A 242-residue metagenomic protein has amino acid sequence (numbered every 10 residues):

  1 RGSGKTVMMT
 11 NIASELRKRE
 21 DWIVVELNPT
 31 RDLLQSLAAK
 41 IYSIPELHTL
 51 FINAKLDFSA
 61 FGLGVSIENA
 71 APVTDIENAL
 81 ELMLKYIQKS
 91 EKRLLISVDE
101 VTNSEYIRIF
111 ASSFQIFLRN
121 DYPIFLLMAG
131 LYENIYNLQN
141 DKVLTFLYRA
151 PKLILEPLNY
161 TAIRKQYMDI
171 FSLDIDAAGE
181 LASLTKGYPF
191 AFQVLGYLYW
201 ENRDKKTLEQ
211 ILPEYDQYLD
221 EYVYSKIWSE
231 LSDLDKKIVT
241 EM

Functional and structural regions predicted by a protein language model:
R1-I23: P-loop NTPase Walker A phosphate-binding motif
G2-S3, T30-L33, N103, L131-Y136 (+2 more regions): Conserved nucleotide-binding/hydrolysis micro-motifs of P-loop NTPases
A13, D21-I23, R31-L63, E68: Conserved NTP-binding/hydrolysis module of P-loop NTPases
N69-E133, N140-V143: Conserved Walker B catalytic segment
A150-A178, L184: Conserved small helical "lid"/interfacial subdomain of P-loop NTPases
D174-R203: AAA+ P-loop ATPase catalytic core
Q193-M242: Winged-helix-like regulatory helical subdomains adjacent to P-loop NTPase cores
